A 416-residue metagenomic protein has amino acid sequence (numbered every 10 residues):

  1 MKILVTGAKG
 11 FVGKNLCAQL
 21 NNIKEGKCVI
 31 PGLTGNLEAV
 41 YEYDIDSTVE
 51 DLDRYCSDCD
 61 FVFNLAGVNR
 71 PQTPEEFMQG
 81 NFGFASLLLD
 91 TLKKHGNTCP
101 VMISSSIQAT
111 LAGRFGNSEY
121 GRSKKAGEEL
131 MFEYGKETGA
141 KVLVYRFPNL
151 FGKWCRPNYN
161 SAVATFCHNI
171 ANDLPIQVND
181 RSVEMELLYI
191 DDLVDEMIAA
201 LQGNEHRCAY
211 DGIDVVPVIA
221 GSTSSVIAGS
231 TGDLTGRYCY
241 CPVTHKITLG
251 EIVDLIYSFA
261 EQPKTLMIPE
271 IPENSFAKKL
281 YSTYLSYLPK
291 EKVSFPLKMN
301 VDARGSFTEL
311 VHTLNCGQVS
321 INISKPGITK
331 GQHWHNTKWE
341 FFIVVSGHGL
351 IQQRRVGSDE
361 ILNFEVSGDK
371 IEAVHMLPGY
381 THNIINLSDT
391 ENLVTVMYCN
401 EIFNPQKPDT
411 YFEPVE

Functional and structural regions predicted by a protein language model:
I3-N22: N-terminal Rossmann NAD(P)H-binding glycine-rich loop of SDR-like oxidoreductase domains
S47-F84, T91-K93, Q108-F115: NAD(P)H-binding glycine-rich loop region in Rossmannoid oxidoreductase-like domains and their noncatalytic homologs
S86-E128, G135-T138, L143: Conserved Rossmann-fold NAD(P)-dependent oxidoreductase catalytic core, especially the SDR/UDP-sugar
T110-L111, S118-E119, Y145-A164, L174: Flexible, glycine-rich beta-alpha linker
E129-W154, L174-V183, D233: Conserved beta-loop-beta element that borders a ligand/cofactor-binding pocket
P148, T165-L188, A200, C208 (+1 more regions): A conserved pocket-lining segment of Rossmann-fold NAD(P)-dependent short-chain dehydrogenase/reductase
P157-T165, S182-Q202, G250, D254: Substrate-positioning beta->alpha
A199-K298: Mid/C-terminal beta-alpha module of Rossmann-like enzyme folds, strongest in SDR-family dehydrogenases/epimerases
